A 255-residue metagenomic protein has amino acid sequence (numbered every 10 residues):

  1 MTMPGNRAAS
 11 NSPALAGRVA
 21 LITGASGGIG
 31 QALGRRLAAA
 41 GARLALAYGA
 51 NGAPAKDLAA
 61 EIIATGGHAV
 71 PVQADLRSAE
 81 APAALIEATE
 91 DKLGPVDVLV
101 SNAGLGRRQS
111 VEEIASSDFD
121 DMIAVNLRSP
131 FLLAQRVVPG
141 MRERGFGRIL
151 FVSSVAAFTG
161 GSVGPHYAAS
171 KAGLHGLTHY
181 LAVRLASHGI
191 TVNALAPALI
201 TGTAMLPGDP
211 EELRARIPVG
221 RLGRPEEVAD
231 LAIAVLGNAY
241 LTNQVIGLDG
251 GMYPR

Functional and structural regions predicted by a protein language model:
V19, S26-G27: Conserved glycine-rich cofactor-binding loop
A42-D57: Conserved glycine-rich Rossmann-like NAD(P)H-binding loop of the short-chain dehydrogenase/reductase
S110-V111, D118-I123, L213: Substrate-binding pocket helix/loop in short-chain dehydrogenase/reductase
A134, S170, T178: Active-site helix of classical SDR
P139, V183-R184: Alpha-helical segment proximal to the catalytic Tyr-Lys
S154: Residue(s) in the substrate-gating loop at a strand-loop-helix junction that position the organic substrate next
R224-L248, Y253: C-terminal substrate-recognition "lid" of short-chain dehydrogenase/reductases
